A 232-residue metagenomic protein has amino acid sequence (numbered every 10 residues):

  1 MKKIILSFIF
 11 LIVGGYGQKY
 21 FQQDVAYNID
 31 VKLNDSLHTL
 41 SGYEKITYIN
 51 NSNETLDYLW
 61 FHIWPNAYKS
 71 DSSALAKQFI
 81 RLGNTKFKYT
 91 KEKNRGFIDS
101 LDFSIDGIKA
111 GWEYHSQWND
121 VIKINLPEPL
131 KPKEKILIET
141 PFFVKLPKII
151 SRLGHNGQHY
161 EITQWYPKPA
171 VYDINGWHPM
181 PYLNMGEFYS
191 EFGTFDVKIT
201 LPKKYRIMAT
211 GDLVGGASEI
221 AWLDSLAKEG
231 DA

Functional and structural regions predicted by a protein language model:
M1-I4, N94-G96, I105: Positively charged n-region of N-terminal signal peptides that target proteins for export
K3-V13: Sec-dependent N-terminal signal peptides
Y16-S41, N156-G157: N-terminal, polar/Ser/Thr-rich
Q18, I29-K32, I46, G111-E113 (+2 more regions): Beta-strand-rich interaction surfaces with strong enrichment in secreted/lumenal proteins
Y48-S52: Asparagine-centered strand-capping/turn motif at beta-strand->loop junctions
G83-F97, L101, E113-H115, P141-A232: Extended, low-hydrophobicity, Ser/Thr/Pro/Gly-biased non-transmembrane segments
K131-T140: Short Pro-Gly-centered flexible turn/kink motifs
